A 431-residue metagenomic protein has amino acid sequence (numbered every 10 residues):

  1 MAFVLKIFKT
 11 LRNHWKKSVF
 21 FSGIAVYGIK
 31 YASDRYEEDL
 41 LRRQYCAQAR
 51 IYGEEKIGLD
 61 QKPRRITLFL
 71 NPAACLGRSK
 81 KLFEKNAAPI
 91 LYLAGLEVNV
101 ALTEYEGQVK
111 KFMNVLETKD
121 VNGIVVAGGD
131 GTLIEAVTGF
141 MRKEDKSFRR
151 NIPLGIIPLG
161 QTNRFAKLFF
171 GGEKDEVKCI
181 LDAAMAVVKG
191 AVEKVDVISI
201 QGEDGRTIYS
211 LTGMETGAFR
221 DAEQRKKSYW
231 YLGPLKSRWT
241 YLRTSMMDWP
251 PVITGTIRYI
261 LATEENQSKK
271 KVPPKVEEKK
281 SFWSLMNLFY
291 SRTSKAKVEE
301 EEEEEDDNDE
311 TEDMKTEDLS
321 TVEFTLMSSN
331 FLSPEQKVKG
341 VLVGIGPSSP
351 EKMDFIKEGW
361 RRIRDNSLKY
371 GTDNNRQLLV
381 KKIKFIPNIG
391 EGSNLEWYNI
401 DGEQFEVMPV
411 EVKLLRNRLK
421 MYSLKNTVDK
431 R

Functional and structural regions predicted by a protein language model:
M1-V125, T132-L154, Q161-R431: Long C-terminal subdomains/extensions of small-metabolite kinases
